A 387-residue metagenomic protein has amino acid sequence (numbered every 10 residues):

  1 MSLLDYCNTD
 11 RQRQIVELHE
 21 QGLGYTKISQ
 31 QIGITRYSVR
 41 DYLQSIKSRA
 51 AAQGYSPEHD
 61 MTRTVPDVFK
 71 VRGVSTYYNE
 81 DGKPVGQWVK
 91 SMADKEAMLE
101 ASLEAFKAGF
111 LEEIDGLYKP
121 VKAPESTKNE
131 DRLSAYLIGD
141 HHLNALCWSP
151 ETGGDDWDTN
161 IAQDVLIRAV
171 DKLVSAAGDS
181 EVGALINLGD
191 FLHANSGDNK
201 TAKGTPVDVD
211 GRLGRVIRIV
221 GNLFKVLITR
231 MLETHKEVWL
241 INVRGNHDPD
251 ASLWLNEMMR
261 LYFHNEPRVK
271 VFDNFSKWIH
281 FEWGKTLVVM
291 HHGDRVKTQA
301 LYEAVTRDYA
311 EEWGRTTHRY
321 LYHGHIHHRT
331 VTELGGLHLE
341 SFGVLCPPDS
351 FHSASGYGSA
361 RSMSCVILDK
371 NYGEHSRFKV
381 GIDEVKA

Functional and structural regions predicted by a protein language model:
M1-N160, G178-D179: Acidic, histidine-bearing metal-coordination/catalytic regions of metal-dependent phosphoesterases
E20, V165, D273: Short, glycine/acidic-rich beta->alpha junctions
L23, I46, G204, V380-G381: Peripheral, non-catalytic segments of secretory and membrane proteins
V71-P84, K225-N242, V289, R319-G324: N-terminal short leaders/motifs
G116-P124, A169, L301-E312: Short, motif-level signal for alpha-helix interfacial/capping segments enriched in acidic residues and aromatics/proline
V121-H141, S149-V269: Core catalytic region of metal-dependent phosphoesterases/phosphodiesterases, especially metallo-beta-lactamase-like
L232, M259-K277, E282-V289, D294-A387: Conserved beta-sheet core of the metallophosphoesterase superfamily
